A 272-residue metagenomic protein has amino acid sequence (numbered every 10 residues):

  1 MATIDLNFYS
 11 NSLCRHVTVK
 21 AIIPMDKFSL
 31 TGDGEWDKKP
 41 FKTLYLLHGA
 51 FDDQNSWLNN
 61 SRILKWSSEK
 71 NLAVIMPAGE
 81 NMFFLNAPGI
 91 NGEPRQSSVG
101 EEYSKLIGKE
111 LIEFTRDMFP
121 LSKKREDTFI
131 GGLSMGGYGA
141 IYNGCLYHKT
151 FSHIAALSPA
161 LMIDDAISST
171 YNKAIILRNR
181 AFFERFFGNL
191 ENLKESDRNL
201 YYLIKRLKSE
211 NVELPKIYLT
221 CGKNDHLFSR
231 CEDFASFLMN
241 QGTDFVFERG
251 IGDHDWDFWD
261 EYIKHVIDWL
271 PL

Functional and structural regions predicted by a protein language model:
M1-L272: Non-catalytic cap/lid and distal C-terminal segments of serine-dependent acyl enzymes
